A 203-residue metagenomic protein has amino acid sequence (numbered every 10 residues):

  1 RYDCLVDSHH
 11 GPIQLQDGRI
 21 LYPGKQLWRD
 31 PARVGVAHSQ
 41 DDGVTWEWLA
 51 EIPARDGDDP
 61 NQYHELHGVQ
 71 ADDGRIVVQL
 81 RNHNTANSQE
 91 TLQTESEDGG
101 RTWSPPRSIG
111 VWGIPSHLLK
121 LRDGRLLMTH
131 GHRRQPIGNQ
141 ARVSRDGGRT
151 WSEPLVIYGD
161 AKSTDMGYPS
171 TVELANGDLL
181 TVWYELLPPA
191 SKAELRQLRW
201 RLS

Functional and structural regions predicted by a protein language model:
R1-S203: Asp-box/BNR beta-propeller blade signature and adjacent active/binding-site loops in extracellular glycan-interacting
